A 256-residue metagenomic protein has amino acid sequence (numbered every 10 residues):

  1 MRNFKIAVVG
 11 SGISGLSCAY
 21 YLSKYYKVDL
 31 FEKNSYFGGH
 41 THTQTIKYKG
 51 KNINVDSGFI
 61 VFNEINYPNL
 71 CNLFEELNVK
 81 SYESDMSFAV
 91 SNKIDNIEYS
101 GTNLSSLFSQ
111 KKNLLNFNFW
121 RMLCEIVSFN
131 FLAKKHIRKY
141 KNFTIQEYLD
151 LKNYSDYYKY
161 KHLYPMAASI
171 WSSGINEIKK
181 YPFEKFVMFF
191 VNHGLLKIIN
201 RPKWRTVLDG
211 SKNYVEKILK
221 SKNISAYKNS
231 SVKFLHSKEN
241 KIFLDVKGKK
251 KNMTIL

Functional and structural regions predicted by a protein language model:
F4-L30: N-terminal Rossmann-like FAD-binding beta1-loop-alpha1 element of flavoenzymes
V9, V232, K251-L256: Short hydrophobic core segments
S23-K47: Glycine-rich FAD pyrophosphate-binding loop
Q44-L70: N-terminal glycine-rich dinucleotide-binding loop that anchors FAD/FMN and/or NAD(P) in oxidoreductases
N54, Y82, S225-Y227: General small-molecule cofactor/ligand-binding pocket signal
N63-K180, E184, M188: Mobile amphipathic helical/loop "lid" adjacent to a hydrophobic cofactor/ligand pocket
M188-K238: Helical element adjacent to the flavin cofactor pocket in flavoenzyme catalytic cores
K233-K251: Conserved beta-strand-loop-beta-strand element in the redox core of flavoprotein oxidoreductases
